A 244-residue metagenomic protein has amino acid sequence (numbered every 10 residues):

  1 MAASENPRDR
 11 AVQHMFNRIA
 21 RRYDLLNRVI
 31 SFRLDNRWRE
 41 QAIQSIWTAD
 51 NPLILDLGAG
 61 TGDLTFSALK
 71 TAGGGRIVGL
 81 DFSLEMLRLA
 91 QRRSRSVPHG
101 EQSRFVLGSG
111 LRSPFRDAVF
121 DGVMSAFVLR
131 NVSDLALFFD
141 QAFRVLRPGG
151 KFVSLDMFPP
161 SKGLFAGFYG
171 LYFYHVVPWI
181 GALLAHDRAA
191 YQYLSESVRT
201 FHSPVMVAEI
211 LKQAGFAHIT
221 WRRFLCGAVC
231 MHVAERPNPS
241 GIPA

Functional and structural regions predicted by a protein language model:
M1-R22, F173, L184: N-terminal, positively charged/glycine-rich alpha-helical extensions of SAM-dependent methyltransferases
Y23, V123-M124: Hydrophobic beta-strand segment of the Class I
F32-N51, S67: Conserved alpha-helix/loop element of class I SAM-dependent methyltransferases that forms part of the SAM/SAH-binding
L53-S113: Class I SAM-dependent methyltransferase SAM/SAH-binding core
L111-G122: A short acidic, Gly/Pro-enriched loop at the edge of an enzyme's catalytic core that lines a small-molecule cofactor
A136-P148: A short glycine-rich, Lys/Arg-flanked "PGG" loop and its adjoining helix->strand segment in the class I
L155-I210, A214, T220: C-terminal alpha-helical "lid/dimerization" subdomain adjacent to the S-adenosyl-L-methionine
A208, A214-A244: Core SAM-dependent methyltransferase catalytic element
